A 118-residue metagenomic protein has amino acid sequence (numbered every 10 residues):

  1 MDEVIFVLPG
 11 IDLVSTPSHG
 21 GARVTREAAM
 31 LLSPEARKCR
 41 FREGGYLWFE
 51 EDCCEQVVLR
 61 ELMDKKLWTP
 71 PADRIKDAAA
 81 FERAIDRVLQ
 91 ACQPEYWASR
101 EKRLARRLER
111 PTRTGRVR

Functional and structural regions predicted by a protein language model:
M1-L8: N-terminal, charge-rich interaction modules
F6, A36-F41, C53, D77 (+1 more regions): Charged, low-complexity intrinsically disordered segments and flexible loops
I11-L13: Cysteine-centric segments in proteins
T16-E43: A short, structured beta-strand/loop element
W48, D52-R107: Short, compact, well-ordered microdomains
